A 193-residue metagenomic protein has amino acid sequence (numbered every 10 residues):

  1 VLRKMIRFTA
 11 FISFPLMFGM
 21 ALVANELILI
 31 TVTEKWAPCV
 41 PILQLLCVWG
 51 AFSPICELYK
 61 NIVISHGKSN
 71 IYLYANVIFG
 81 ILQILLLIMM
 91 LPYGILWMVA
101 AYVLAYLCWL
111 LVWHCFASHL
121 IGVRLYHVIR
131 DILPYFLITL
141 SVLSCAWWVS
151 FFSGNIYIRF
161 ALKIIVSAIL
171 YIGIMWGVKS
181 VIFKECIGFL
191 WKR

Functional and structural regions predicted by a protein language model:
V1-V77: Specific pore-lining/lateral-gate transmembrane helices of multi-pass inner-membrane transport and insertion machines
R3-I12, F79, Y126, R130 (+2 more regions): Alpha-helical transmembrane segments of multi-pass membrane proteins
F8-M17, N76-G80, L96-S118, I164-A168: Short alpha-helical transmembrane segments in multi-pass integral membrane proteins
V23-I28, V32-W36, G67-K68, M90-I95 (+3 more regions): Short helix-capping/hinge motifs at transmembrane helix termini and TM-loop junctions
P38-I42, G94, M98, H127 (+4 more regions): Residue-level signature of transmembrane alpha-helical entry/exit and packing/kink sites in multi-pass membrane
Y59-I88, L96-V99, D131-I132: Alpha-helical transmembrane segments of multi-pass membrane transporters/permeases
I84-I88, T139-G154: Hydrophobic alpha-helical transmembrane segments in multi-pass integral membrane proteins
S118-L125, I132, W147-R193: Membrane-proximal transmembrane or re-entrant/amphipathic helices at the cytosolic face
